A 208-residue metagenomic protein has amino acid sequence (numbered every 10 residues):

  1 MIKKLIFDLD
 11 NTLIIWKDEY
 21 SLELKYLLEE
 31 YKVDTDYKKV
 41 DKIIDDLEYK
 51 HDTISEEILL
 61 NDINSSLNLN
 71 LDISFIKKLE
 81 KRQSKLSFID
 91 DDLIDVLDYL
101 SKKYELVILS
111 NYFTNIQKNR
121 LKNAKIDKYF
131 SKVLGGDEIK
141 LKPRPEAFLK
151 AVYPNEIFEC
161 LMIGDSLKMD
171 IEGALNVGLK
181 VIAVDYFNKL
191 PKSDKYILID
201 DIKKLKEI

Functional and structural regions predicted by a protein language model:
M1-K3, V107, Y112-I208: Asp-based, Mg2+/Mn2+-dependent phosphohydrolase catalytic module
M1-V40: Active-site neighborhood of HAD-like aspartate-dependent phosphohydrolases
D18, I54, S87-D91, N115 (+2 more regions): Conserved phosphate-coordination/catalytic loops
Y20-L28, I76-Q83, Q117: Hydrophobic alpha-helical core bundles mediating ligand binding, dimerization, or RNAP-core interactions
L22-Y26, I58, D62, D95 (+3 more regions): Alpha-helical elements of Rossmann-like donor-binding domains used by nucleotide-donor carbohydrate transfer enzymes
V33-T35, D46-K78: A metal-dependent, Asp-based hydrolase signature
V40-D46, I76-R82, V133: Short linear capping/connector segments at secondary-structure termini
E57, K81-I108, P145: Short, acidic loop-to-helix structural element flanking the phosphoryl-transfer center in phosphate-processing enzymes
